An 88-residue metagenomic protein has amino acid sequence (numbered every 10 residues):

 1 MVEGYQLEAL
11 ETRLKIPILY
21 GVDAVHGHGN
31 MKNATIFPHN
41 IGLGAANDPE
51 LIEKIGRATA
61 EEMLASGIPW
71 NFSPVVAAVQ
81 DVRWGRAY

Functional and structural regions predicted by a protein language model:
M1-Y88: N-terminal beta-rich core of secreted/periplasmic extracellular enzymes
